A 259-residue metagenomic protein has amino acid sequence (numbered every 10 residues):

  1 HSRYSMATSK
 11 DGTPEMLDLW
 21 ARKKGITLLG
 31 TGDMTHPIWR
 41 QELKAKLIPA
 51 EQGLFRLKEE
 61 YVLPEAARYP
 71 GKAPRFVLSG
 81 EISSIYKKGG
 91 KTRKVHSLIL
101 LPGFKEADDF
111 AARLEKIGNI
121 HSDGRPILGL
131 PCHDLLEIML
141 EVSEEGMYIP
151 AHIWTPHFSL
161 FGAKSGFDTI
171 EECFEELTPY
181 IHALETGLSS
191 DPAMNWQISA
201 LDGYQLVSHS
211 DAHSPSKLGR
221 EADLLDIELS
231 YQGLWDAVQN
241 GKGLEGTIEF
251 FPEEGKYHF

Functional and structural regions predicted by a protein language model:
H1-S2, M34, I82, I153 (+2 more regions): Active-site metal-binding loops of divalent metal-dependent hydrolases
S2-D11: Acidic/histidine-rich helix-loop elements that form or flank divalent-metal/phosphate-binding sites at the catalytic
L19-L43, M147-I149: Divalent metal-dependent hydrolysis catalytic cores, especially in the metallo-beta-lactamase
R40-H182: Extended substrate/RNA-proximal surfaces in nucleic-acid metabolism proteins
R40-K44, F158-S165, W196, S216-E228: Histidine/acidic-residue-rich catalytic or RNA/ligand-binding cores of hydrolases and nuclease-related proteins
G203-G219: Short acidic/histidine-rich active-site segments
E245-F259: Cys/His-rich short segments
